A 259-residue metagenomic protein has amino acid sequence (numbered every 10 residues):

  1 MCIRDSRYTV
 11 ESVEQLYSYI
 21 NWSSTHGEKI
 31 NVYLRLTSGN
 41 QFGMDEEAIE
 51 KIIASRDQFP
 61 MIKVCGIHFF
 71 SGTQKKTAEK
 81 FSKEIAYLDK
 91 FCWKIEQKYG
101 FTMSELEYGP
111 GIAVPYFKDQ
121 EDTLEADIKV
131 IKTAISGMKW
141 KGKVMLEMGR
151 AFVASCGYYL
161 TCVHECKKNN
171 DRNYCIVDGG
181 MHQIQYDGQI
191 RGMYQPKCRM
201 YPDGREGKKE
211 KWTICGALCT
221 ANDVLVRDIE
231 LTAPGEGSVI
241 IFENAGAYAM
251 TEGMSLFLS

Functional and structural regions predicted by a protein language model:
R4, Y19-W22, Q41-E46, A78-K80 (+4 more regions): Short acidic, glycine/serine/threonine-rich loops at helix termini
R4-E105, V130, A134: Active-site-proximal beta-alpha core segment in soluble small-molecule metabolic enzymes
D5, H26-N31, I62, M103 (+4 more regions): Short coil/turn connectors at secondary-structure junctions
R7-T9, Y33-R35, G66-H68, E107 (+5 more regions): Structured core elements
S71-T73, L106-A113, M148-A151: Glycine-rich beta-strand-to-loop/alpha-helix junction loops that act as flexible
T77-K83, P115-D127, A154-E165, R227-E230: Short glycine/threonine-rich loop-to-helix capping motif typified by GTGT followed within a few residues by an Asp-Pro
F101-M103, A126-K139, V226-I241: Acidic/histidine-enriched ion/cofactor-binding microenvironments in catalytic or ligand-binding pockets
K143-S259: Charged (often Lys/Glu-rich) extended helix/loop segments that serve as interaction or gating elements
